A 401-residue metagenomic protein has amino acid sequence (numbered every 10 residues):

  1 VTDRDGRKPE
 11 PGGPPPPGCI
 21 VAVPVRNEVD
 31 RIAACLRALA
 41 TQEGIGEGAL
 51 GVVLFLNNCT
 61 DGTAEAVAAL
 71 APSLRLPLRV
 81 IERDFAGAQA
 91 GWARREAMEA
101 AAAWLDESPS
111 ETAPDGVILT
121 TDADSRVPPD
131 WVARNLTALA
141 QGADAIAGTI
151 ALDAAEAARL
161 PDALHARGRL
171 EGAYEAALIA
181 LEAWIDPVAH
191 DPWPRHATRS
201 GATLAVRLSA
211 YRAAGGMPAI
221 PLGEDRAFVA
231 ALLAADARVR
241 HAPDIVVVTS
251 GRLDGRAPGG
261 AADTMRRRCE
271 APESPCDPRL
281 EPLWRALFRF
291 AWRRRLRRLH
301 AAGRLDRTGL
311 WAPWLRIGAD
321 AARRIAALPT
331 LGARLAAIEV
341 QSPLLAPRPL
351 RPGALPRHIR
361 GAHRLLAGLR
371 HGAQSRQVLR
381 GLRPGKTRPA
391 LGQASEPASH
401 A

Functional and structural regions predicted by a protein language model:
D5-E10, E28-E43, E65-A66: Short, well-formed alpha-helical segments that are part of the catalytic scaffolds of diverse glycosyltransferases
L56-E65, F85-G87: A conserved acidic beta->alpha catalytic loop
G62, T112-T137: Acidic donor-binding/catalytic loop of UDP-sugar-dependent glycosyltransferases, especially processive GT2
D84-A113: Glycine-rich, basic loop-to-helix element that forms the pyrophosphate-binding segment of sugar-nucleotide handling
P129-L170: Conserved donor NDP-sugar-binding/catalytic core segment of glycosyltransferases
A166-H196: Short, flexible, basic/aromatic active-site loop/helix in glycosyltransferases
L222-F228: Acidic donor-binding loop at a coil-to-helix junction in glycosyltransferase catalytic cores that engages
C269-A401: Terminal low-complexity segments of carbohydrate-biosynthetic enzymes
